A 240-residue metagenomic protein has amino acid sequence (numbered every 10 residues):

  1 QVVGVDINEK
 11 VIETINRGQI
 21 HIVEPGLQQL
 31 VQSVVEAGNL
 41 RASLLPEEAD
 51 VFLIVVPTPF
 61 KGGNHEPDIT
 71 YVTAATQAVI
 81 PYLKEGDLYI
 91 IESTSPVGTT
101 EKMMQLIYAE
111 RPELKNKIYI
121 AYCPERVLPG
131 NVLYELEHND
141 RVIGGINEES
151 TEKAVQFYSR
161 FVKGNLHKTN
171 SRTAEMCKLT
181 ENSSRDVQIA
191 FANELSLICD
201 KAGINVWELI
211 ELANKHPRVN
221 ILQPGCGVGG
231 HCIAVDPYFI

Functional and structural regions predicted by a protein language model:
Q1-I240: Structural/interface elements that position substrates and couple domains in central-metabolism enzymes
